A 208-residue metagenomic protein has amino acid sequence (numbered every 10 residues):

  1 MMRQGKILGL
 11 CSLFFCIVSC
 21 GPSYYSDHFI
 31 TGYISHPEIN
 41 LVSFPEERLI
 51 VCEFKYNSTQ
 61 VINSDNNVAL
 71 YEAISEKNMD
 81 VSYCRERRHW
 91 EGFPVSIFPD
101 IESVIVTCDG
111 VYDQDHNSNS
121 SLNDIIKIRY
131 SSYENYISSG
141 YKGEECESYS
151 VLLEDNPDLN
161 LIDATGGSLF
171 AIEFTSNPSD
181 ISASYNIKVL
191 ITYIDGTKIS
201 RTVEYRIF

Functional and structural regions predicted by a protein language model:
M1-G9: Bacterial N-terminal signal peptides that target proteins for export
S12-L13: Intrinsically disordered, low-complexity segments
C16-S19: C-terminal motif of bacterial Sec signal peptides marking the signal peptidase cleavage site
G21-F208: Non-catalytic macromolecular-recognition regions in eukaryotic signaling proteins
